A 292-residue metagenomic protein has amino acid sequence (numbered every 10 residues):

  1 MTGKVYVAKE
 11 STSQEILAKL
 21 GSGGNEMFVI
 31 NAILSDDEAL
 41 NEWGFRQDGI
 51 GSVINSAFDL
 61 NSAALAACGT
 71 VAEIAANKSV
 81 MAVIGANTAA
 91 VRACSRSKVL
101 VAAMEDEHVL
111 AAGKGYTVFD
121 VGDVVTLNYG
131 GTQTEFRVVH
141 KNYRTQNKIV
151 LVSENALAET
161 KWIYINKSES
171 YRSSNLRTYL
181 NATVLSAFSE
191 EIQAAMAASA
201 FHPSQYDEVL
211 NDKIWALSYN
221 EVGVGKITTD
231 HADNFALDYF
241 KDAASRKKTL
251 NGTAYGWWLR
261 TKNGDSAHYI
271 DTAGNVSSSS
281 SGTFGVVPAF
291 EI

Functional and structural regions predicted by a protein language model:
M1-A112: General marker for long, soluble alpha-helical cores
H108-I292: Collagenous Gly-X-Y triple-helix signature in extracellular proteins
